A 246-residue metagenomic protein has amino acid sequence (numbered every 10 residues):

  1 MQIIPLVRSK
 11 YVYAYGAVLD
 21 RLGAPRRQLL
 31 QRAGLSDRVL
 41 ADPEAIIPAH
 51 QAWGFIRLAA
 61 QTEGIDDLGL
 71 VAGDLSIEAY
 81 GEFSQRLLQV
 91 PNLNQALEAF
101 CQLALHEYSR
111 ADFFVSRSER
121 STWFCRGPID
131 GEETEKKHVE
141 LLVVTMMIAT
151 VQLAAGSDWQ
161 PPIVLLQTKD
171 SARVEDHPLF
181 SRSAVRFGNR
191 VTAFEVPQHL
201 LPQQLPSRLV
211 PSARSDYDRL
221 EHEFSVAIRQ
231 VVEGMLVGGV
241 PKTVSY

Functional and structural regions predicted by a protein language model:
M1-F124: N-terminal low-complexity or simple alpha-helical regulatory segments that function as activation/interaction modules
V7, R21, E135, V139 (+1 more regions): Short, contiguous, pocket-lining structural segments that sit at or immediately flank catalytic/ligand-binding sites
Y13, N94, K137-T145, H222 (+1 more regions): Short, well-ordered alpha-helical segments
G81-R86, I129-E133, A213-S215: Short hinge/gating elements
R110-P202: DNA-contacting interfaces and partner/effector-binding or oligomerization modules in DNA-centric proteins
D170-S171, E175-Y246: Extended mid-to-C-terminal alpha-helical interaction segments
